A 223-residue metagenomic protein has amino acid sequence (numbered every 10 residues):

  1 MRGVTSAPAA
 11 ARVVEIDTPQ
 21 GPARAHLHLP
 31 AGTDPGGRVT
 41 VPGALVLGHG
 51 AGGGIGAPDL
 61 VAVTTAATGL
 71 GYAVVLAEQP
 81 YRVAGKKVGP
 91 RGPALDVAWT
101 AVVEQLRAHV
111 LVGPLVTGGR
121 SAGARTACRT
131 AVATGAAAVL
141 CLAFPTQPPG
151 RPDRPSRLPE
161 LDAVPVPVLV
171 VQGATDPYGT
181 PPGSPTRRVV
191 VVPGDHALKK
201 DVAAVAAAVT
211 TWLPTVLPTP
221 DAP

Functional and structural regions predicted by a protein language model:
V13-P114, T126, R157, V191: Serine-hydrolase catalytic machinery in alpha/beta-hydrolase-like enzymes
Q79-P80, C141-P149, G194: Active-site nucleophile loop of the alpha/beta-hydrolase fold
G119-A127: Gly/Ala-rich beta-loop-alpha elbow adjacent to hydrolase catalytic centers
T126-T130, G150: Hydrolases whose catalytic domains are alpha/beta-hydrolase-1, hotdog thioesterase, or metallo-beta-lactamase-like
A163-P165, V170-Q172: Short beta-strand/loop motif that positions the catalytic acidic residue of the alpha/beta-hydrolase fold
G173, P177-G183: Conserved alpha/beta-hydrolase "acid-adjacent" motif
G194-A208: Catalytic histidine-centered segment of alpha/beta-hydrolase-like enzymes
